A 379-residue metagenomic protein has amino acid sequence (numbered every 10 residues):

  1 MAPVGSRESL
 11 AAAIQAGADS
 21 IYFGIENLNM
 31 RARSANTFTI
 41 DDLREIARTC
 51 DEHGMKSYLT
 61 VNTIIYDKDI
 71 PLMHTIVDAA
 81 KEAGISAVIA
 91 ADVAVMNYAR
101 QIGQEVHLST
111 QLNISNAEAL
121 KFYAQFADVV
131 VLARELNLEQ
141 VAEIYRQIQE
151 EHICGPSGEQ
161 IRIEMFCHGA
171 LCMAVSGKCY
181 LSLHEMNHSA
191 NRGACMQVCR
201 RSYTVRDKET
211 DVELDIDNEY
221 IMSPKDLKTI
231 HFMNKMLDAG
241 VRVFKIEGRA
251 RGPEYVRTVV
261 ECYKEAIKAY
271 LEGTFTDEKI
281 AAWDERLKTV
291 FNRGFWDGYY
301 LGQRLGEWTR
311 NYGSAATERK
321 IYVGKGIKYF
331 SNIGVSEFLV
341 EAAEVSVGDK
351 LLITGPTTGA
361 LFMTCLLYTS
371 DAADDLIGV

Functional and structural regions predicted by a protein language model:
M1-S20: N-terminal basic/disordered segments at the start of proteins
G5, S331, E337-E344, P356: A structural micro-motif recognizing beta-strand termini and the immediately following turn/loop segments
S9, T39-R100, E105-T110: Active-site beta->alpha loop and helix N-cap motifs at the rims of alpha/beta catalytic domains
A13, D92, Y123, M165 (+2 more regions): Conserved, mostly hydrophobic/aromatic
Y22-D41, V61-D67, A250-E254: Glycine-rich, proline-tolerant flexible connector loops at the mouths of alpha/beta enzymes
H107-R242, V256-V259: Catalytic alpha/beta core domains of metabolic enzymes, predominantly
Q140-E143, R249-I321: Anionic-ligand-binding alpha/beta catalytic cores of soluble enzymes and soluble regulatory domains that recognize
Y368-D375: Conserved small/polar residues in nucleotide/adenosyl-binding loops
